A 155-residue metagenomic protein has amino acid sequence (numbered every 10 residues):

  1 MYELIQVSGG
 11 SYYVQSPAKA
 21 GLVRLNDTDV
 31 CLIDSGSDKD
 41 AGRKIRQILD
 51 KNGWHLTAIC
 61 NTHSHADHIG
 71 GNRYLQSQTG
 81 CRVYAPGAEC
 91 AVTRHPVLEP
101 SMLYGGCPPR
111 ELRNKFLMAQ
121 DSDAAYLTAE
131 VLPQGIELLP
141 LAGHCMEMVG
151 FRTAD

Functional and structural regions predicted by a protein language model:
M1-W54, R82, F116-D155: Catalytic core of the metallo-beta-lactamase
G42-R43, Q47-P133: Active-site HxH/HxHxD metal-binding segment of metal-dependent hydrolases
